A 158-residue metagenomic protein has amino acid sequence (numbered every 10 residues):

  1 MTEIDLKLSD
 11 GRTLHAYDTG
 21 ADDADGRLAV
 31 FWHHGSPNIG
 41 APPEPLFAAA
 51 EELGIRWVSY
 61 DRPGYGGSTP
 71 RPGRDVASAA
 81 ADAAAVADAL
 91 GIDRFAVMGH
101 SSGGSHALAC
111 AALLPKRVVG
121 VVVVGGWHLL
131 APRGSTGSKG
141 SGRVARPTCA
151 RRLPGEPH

Functional and structural regions predicted by a protein language model:
M1-L6: A domain-start/cap signature at the N-terminus of enzymes
R12-G67: Conserved HGGG/HGGXW glycine-rich cap/lid loop of the alpha/beta-hydrolase fold
P42-P43, S68-G73, G134: Conserved catalytic-core motifs of eukaryotic protein kinase domains, centered on the activation segment
S78-A96: Conserved acidic catalytic loop of the alpha/beta-hydrolase fold
V97-G99, V124: Short beta-strand immediately N-terminal to the catalytic nucleophile in serine-hydrolase-like folds
G99-G103, A107: Gly/Ala-rich beta-loop-alpha elbow adjacent to hydrolase catalytic centers
A109-L113: Active-site signature of alpha/beta-hydrolase-fold catalytic machinery across serine- and Asp/Cys-nucleophile hydrolases
V119-H158: Alpha/beta-hydrolase-fold enzymes
